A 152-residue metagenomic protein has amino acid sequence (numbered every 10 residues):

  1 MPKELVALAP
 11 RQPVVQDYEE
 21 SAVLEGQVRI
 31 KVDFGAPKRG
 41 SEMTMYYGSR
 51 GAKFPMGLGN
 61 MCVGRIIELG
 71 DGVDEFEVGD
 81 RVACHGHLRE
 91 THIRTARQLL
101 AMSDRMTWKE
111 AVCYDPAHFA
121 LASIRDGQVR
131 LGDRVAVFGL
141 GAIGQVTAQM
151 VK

Functional and structural regions predicted by a protein language model:
M1-E4: Extreme N-terminal starter segment of soluble prokaryotic enzymes
A9-R11, L24, A96: Residue-level recognition of beta-strand termini and adjacent short loop/turns
R11-Q16, R39-S41, D74-E75: Short N-terminal binding/cap micro-motifs at the start of the first secondary-structure element
S21-K38, M45-G86: Glycine-rich beta-strand-centered segment in the early N-terminal region that forms part of a ligand/cofactor-binding
H85-A96: A structural motif shared across PLP-dependent enzymes of the aminotransferase-like
Q98-W108: Glycine/charged-rich beta-loop-alpha catalytic/anionic-binding loops adjacent to active sites
E110-K152: Mid-domain Rossmann-like dinucleotide-binding core that forms the NAD(H)/NADP(H) cofactor-binding site
